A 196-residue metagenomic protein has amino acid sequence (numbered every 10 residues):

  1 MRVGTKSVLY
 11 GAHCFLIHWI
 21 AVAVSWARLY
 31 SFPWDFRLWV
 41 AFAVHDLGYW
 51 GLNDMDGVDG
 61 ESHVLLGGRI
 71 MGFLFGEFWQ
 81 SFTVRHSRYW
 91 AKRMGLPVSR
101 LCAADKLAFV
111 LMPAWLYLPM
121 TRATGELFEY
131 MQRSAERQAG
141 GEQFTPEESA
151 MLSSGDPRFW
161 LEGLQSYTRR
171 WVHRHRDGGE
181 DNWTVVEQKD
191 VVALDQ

Functional and structural regions predicted by a protein language model:
R2-W34, V44, G48, N53-M55 (+1 more regions): Divalent metal-dependent phosphate-bond-processing catalytic cores, especially two-metal-ion Mg2+/Mn2+ enzymes that act
L16, A43, E61-H63, V84: Intrinsically disordered, low-complexity regions enriched for glutamine and histidine
W19-A27, E61-L74: An active-site-proximal "capping" alpha-helix that borders the catalytic cofactor pocket
Y30-V40, F73-S87, R100: Acidic/histidine metal-binding catalytic segments
V40-A43, R69: Contiguous, well-ordered alpha-helical segments that form the cores/surfaces of helical PPI scaffolds
